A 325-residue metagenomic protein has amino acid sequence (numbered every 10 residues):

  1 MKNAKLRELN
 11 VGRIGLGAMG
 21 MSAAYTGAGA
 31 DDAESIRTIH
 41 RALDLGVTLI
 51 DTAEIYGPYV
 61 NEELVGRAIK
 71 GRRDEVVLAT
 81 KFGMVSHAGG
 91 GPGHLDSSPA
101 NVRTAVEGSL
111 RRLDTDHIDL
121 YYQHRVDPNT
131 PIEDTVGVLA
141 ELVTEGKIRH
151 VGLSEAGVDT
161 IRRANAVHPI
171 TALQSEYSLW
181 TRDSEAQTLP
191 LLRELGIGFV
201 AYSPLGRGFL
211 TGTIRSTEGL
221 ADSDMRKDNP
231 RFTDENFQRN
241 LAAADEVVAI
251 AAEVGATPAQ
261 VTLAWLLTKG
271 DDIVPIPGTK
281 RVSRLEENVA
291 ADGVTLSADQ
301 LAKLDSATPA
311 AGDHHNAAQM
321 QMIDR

Functional and structural regions predicted by a protein language model:
M1, E194, D222-E253, T268 (+3 more regions): Terminal-tail/helix-coil boundary detector
M1-V76, D324-R325: N-terminal binding-site loop/beta-alpha segment at the start of enzyme catalytic domains that lines or forms
L16, S35, I50, V65 (+12 more regions): Conserved, mostly hydrophobic/aromatic
M19-M21, A53-I55, K81-V85, Q123-V126 (+4 more regions): Active-site beta-loop-alpha junctions enriched in small/polar residues
G20-T26, V85-P92, R284: A short acidic, helix-capping loop that chelates divalent metal ions and anchors anionic groups
G66-V77, R111-D114, N165-V167: Acidic (Asp/Glu)-rich catalytic clusters
G89-Q187, G198: Glycine/proline-rich, positively charged, aromatic-decorated active-site loop/lid region on the catalytic face
S184-A221, T257: Aromatic-lined glycan-binding groove of carbohydrate-active enzymes
